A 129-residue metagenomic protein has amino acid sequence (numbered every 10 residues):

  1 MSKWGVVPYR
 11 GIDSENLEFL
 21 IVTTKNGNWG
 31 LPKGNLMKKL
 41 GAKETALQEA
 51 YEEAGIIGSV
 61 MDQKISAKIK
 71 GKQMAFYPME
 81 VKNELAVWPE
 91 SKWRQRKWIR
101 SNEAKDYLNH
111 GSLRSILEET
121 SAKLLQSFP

Functional and structural regions predicted by a protein language model:
M1-F19: Conserved N-terminal beta-strand and adjoining loop/helix that marks the start of the Nudix/MutT-like hydrolase domain
P8-R10, T23, E80-V81: Residue-level signal for short segments within beta-strands and strand-turn junctions of well-structured beta-sheet
S14-I57: Conserved Nudix-box catalytic region and its N-terminal flanking loop in Nudix hydrolases and closely related
P32, Y107, I116: Residues that scaffold the ATP/ADP-binding catalytic core of kinase and kinase-like folds
A42, N109, L113: Hydrophobic (often cysteine-bearing) scaffold residues that line and stabilize catalytic clefts of nucleotide/cofactor
G55-S66: A short coil-to-beta-strand element that immediately follows conserved catalytic motifs
S66-V87, K92-N102, S112, E118-E119 (+1 more regions): Active-site-adjacent beta-strand/loop module that shapes the phosphate/pyrophosphate-binding cleft
